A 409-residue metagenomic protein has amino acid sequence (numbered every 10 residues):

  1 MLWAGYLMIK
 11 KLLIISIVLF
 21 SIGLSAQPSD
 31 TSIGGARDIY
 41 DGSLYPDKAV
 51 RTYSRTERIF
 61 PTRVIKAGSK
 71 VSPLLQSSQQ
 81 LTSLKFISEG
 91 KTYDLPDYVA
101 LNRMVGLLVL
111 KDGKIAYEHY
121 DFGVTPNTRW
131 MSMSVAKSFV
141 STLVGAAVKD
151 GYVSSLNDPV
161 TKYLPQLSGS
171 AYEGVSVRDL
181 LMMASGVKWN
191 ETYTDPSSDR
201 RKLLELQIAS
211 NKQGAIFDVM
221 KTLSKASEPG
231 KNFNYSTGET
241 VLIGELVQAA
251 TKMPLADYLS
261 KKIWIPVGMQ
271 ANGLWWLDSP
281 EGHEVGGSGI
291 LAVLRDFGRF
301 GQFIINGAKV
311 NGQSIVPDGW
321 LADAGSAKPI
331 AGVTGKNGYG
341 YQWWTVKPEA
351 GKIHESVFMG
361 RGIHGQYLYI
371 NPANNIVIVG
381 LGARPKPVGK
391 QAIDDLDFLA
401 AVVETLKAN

Functional and structural regions predicted by a protein language model:
L24-T125, V153, M182, V219-K221 (+1 more regions): N-terminal leader/targeting segments and the immediately adjacent pre-domain N-terminus
Q27-Y40, G360-N409: Structured C-terminal helix/loop/strand segments within mature extracytoplasmic catalytic/sensor domains
L84, T92-Y98, K114, V124-N127 (+1 more regions): Active-site-proximal loop and beta-strand segments within enzyme catalytic domains
G113, W130-L156, L180, I243-V247 (+1 more regions): Active-site SXXK
P126-N127, T192-T194, R201-P280, S288: Catalytic-site signature segments of enzymes, centered on catalytic residues
M131, D150-K188, T222, A249-G287 (+1 more regions): Active-site helix/loop module of the DD-peptidase/beta-lactamase fold, centered on the serine-lysine SxxK catalytic
M183, E239-L246, G286-K309, Q366-G382: Active-site-proximal alpha-helical segments within enzyme catalytic domains
M269-L274, G325-V377: Active-site Gly/Thr loop motif
